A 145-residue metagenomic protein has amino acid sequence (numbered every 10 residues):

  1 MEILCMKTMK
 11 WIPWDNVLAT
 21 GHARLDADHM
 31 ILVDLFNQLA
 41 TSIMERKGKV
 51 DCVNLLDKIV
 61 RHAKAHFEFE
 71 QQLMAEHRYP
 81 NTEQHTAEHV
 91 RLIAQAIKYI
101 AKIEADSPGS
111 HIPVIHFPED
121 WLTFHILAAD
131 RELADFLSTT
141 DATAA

Functional and structural regions predicted by a protein language model:
E2-A145: Small-residue-biased structural context
